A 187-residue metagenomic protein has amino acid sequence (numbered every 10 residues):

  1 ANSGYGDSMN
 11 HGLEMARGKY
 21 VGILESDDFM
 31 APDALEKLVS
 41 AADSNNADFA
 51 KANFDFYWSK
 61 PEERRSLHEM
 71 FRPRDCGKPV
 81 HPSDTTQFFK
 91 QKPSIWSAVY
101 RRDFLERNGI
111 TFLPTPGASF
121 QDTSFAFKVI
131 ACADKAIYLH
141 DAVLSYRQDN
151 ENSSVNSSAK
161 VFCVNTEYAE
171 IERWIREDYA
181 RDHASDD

Functional and structural regions predicted by a protein language model:
A1-A16: Glycine-rich, basic loop-to-helix element that forms the pyrophosphate-binding segment of sugar-nucleotide handling
Y5, M9, S26-H140, L144-V161: Donor-binding/catalytic cores of nucleotide-activated saccharide and glycerol-phosphate transferases/polymerases
A16, L38, Y168-I171: Tetratricopeptide repeat
V21: Short aromatic/hydrophobic "clamp" motif used to bind/position activated sugar donors
T166-D187: C-terminal, non-catalytic tails of nucleotide-sugar-dependent glycosyltransferases
